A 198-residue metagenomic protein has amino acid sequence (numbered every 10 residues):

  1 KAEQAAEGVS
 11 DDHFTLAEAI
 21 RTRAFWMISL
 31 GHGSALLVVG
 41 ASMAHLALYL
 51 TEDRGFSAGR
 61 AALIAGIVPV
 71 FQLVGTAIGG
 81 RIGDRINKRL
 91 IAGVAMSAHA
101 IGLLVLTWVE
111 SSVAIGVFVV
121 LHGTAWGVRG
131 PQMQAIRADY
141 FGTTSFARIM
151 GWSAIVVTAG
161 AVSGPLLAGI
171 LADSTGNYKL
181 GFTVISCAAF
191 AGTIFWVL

Functional and structural regions predicted by a protein language model:
A17-R81, G164: Extracytoplasmic gate region of multi-pass secondary transporters
G75-N87, A172-D173: Helix-to-loop junctions at the C-terminal end of transmembrane segments in multipass secondary transporters
A98-E110: C-terminal ends and interior cores of transmembrane alpha-helices in multi-pass membrane transporters/permeases
V128-F141: Intracellular juxtamembrane helix-capping segments at the cytosolic ends of symmetry-related transmembrane helices
Y140-T175: A late C-terminal transmembrane helix in Major Facilitator Superfamily
I170-C187: A membrane-interface helix-boundary motif in multi-pass transporters
S186-L198: Multi-pass alpha-helical transporter architecture, strongest for 12-TM Major Facilitator/SLC carriers used
